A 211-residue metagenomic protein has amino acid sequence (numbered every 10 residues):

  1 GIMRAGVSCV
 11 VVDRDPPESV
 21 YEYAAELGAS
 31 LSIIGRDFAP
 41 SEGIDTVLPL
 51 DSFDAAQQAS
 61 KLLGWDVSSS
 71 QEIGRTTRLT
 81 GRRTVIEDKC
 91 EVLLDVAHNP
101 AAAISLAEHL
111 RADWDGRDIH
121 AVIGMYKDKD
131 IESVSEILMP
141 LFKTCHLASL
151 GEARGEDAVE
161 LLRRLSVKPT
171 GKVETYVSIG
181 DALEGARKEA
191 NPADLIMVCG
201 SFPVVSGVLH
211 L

Functional and structural regions predicted by a protein language model:
G1, S41-T144: Nucleotide phosphate-binding/pyrophosphate-handling subdomain across enzymes that bind or process nucleotide phosphates
G1-D13: Flexible active-site lid/hinge loop adjacent to a nucleotide/diphosphate and Mg2+-phosphate binding pocket
S8, E91, H120, L195-M197: Hydrophobic "anchor" residues on beta-strands that sit immediately upstream of conserved functional sites
V11, A121-I123, L147, V198: Structural beta-sheet core signal
R14-S32, K61, E91-V92, S135-L195: C-terminal helical cap/extension that packs against the catalytic core of soluble nucleotide-cofactor enzymes
P17-E18, V204-S206: Short, active-site-adjacent cap segments at secondary-structure transitions
S201: Active-site-proximal loop/hinge segments that shape catalytic or ion-binding/gating pockets
